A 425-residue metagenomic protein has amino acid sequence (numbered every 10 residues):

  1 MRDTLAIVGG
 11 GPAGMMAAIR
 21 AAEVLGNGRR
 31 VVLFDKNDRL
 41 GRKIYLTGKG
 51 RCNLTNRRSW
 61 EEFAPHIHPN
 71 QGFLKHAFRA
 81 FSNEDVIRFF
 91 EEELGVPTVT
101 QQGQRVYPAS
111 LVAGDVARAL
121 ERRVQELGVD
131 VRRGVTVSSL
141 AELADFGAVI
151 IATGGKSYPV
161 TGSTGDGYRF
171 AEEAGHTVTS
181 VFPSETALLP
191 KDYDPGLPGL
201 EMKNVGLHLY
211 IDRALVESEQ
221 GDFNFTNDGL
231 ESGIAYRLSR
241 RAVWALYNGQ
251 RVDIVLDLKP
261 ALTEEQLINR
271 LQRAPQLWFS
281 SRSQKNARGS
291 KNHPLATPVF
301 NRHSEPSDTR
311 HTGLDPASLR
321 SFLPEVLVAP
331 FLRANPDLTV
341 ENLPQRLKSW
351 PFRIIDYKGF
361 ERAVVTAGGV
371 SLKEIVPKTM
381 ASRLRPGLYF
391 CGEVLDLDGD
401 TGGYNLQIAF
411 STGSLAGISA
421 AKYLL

Functional and structural regions predicted by a protein language model:
M1-A13: Beta1/beta-strand and adjacent pyrophosphate-binding region of the FAD-binding site in flavoprotein oxidoreductases
A6, A22-K49: Glycine-rich FAD pyrophosphate-binding loop
K36-D130, V135: Conserved N-terminal/central alpha/beta ligand/cofactor-binding core
D38-L40, Y45-L46, W60, T177-S180 (+1 more regions): An anion/pyrophosphate-binding glycine-rich loop and adjacent beta-alpha core in soluble alpha-beta enzymes
R133, V326-D398: A glycine-rich dinucleotide-binding beta-alpha-beta segment and adjacent secondary-structure elements that constitute
R133-L143: A conserved short coil-to-beta-strand element within the FAD-binding core of flavoproteins
A148-D194: Glycine-rich loop(s) and the adjacent beta-strand/alpha-helix scaffold that form part
S157-A174, L397-L425: A conserved FAD-binding loop/helix module that cradles the flavin
